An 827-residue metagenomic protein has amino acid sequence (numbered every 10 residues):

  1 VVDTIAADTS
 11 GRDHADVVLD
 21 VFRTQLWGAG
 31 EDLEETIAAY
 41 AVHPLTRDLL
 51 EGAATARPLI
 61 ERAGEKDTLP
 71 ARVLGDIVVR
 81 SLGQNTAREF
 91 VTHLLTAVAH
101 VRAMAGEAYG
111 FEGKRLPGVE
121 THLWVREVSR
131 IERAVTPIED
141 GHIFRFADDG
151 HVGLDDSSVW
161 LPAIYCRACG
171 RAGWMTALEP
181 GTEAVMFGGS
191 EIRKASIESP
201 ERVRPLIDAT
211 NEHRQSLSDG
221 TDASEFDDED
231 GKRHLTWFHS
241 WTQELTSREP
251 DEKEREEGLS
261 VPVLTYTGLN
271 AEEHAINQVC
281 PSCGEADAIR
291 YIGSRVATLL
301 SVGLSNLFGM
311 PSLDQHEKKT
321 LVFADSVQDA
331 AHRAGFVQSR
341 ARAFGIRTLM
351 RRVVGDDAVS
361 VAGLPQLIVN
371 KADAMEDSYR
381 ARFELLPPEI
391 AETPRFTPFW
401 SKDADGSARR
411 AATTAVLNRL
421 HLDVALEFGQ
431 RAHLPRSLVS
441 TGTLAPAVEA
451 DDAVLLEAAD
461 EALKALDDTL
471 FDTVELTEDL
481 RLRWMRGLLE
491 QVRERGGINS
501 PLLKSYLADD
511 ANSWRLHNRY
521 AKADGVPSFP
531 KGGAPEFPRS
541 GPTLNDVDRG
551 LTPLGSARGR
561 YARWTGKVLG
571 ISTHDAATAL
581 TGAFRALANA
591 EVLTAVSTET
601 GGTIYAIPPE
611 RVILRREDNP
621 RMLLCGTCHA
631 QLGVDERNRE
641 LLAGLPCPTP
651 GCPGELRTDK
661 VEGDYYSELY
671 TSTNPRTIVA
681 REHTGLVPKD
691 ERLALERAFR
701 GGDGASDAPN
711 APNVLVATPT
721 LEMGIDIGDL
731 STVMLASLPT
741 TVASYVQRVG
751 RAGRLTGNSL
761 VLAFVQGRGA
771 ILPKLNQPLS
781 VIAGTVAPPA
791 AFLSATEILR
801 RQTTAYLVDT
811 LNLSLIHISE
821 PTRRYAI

Functional and structural regions predicted by a protein language model:
V1, L623, S737-S744, T756 (+1 more regions): Conserved P-loop NTPase motor core
V1-H151, S157-P620, E636-T649, G654-P719 (+2 more regions): Charged, low-complexity interaction segments
M175-T176, I289-R290, G724-D726, V742-Y745 (+2 more regions): Switch/connector loops and helix/strand junctions flanking conserved nucleotide-binding motifs in nucleotide-processing
P180-A184, V296-L299, L730-M734, V749-A752 (+1 more regions): Short secondary-structure boundary/capping segments
V716-D729, R751-A752: SF2 helicase motor core recognition
M723-S737, V761: A short beta-strand element within the Helicase C-terminal
R751-P788: Conserved segment of the helicase C-terminal RecA-like domain
I816-I827: Single conserved hydrophobic/aromatic residue that forms the stacking wall/gate of nucleotide- or nucleobase-binding
